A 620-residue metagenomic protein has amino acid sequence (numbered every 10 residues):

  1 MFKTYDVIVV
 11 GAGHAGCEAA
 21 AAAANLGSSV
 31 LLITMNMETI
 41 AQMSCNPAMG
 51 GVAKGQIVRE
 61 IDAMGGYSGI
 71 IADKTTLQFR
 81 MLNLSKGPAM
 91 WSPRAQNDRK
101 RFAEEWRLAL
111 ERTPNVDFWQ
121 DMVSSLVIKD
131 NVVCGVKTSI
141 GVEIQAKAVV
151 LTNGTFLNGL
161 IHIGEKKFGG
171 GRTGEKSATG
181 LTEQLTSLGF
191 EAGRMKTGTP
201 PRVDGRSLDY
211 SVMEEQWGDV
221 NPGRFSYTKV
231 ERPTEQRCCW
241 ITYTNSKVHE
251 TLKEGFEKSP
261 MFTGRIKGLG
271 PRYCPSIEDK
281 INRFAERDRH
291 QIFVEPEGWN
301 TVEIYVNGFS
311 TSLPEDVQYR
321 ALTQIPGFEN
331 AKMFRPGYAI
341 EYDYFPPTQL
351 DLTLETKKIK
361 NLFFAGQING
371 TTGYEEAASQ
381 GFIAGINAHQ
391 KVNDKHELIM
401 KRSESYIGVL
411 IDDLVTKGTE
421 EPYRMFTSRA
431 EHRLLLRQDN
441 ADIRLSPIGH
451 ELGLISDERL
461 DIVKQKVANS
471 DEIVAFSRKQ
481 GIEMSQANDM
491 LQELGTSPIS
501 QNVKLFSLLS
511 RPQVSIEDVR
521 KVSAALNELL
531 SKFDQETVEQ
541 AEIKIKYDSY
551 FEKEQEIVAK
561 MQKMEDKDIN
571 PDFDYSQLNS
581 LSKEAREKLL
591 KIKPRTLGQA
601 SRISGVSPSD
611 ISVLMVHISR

Functional and structural regions predicted by a protein language model:
F2-A15: Beta1/beta-strand and adjacent pyrophosphate-binding region of the FAD-binding site in flavoprotein oxidoreductases
K3-Y5, S139-A148: Core beta-strand elements of the Rossmann-like FAD/NAD(P) dinucleotide-binding domain in flavoenzyme oxidoreductases
V10, E143-G154: Short hydrophobic core segments
A21-S125, I140, T152-R172, K176 (+3 more regions): Conserved N-terminal/central alpha/beta ligand/cofactor-binding core
N36-E38, T182-Y319, G327, T416-Q501 (+1 more regions): An anion/pyrophosphate-binding glycine-rich loop and adjacent beta-alpha core in soluble alpha-beta enzymes
V127-E143: Conserved beta-strand-loop-beta-strand element in the redox core of flavoprotein oxidoreductases
Y305-T371, I399-D412, D534-K588, K593: A glycine-rich dinucleotide-binding beta-alpha-beta segment and adjacent secondary-structure elements that constitute
R429, L435, A441, S446-S612 (+1 more regions): Extended, charge-enriched "interface" segments that sit outside catalytic cores
